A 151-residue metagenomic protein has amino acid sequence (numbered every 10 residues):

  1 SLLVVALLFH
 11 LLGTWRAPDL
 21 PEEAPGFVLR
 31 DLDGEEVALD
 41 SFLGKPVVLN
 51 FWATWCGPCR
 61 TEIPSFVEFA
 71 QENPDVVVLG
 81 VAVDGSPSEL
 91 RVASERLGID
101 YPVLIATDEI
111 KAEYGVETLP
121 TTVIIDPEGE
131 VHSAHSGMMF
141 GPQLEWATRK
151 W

Functional and structural regions predicted by a protein language model:
S1-V28, E145-W151: N-terminal targeting signals for export/organelle localization
L20-P21, G26-V47, A70-Q71: A short beta-strand-turn-helix
L43, F51-E68: Conserved redox-active cysteine motifs that mediate thiol-disulfide chemistry, especially di-cysteine Cys-X(1-2)-Cys
K45-V47, F51-W55, T118, E128: Short pre-active-site segment immediately N-terminal to redox-active cysteine/selenocysteine motifs in thiol-based
V48-L49, V78, T122: Hydrophobic beta-strand anchors of alpha/beta hydrolase catalytic cores
R60-L97, A106-E113: Structural microenvironment flanking redox-active thiols in thiol-disulfide oxidoreductases
V92-D100, I105-W151: Thiol/disulfide oxidoreductase modules built on the thioredoxin-like
